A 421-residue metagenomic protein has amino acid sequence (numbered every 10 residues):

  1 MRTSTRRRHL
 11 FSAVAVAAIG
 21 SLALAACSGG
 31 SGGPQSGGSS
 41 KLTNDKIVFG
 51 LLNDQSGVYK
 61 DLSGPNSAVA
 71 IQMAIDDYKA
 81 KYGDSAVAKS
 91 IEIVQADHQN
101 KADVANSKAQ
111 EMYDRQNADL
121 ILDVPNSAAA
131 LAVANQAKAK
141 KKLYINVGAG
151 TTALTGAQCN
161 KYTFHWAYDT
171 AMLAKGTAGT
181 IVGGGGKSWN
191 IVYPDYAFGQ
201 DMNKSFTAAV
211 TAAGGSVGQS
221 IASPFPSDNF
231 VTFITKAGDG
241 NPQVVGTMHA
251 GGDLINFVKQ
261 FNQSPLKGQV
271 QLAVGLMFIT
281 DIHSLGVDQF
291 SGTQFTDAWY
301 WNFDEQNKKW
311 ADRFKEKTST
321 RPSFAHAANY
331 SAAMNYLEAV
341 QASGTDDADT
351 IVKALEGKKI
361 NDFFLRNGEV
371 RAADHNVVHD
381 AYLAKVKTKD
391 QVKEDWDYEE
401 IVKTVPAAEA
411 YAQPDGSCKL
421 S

Functional and structural regions predicted by a protein language model:
M1-V48, G83-S85, S417-S421: Short, low-complexity disordered leader/linker segments with a strong preference for bacterial N-terminal type II
P34-G38, D61-V69, A80-A157, W166 (+2 more regions): Beta-alpha junction/loop-to-helix N-cap segments that form part of ligand/metal-binding clefts
G37-Q72, A96-D103, P125-N126, V192-Q200 (+1 more regions): Extracytoplasmic "Venus flytrap"
H98, I145, T152, F225-P226 (+4 more regions): Venus flytrap/periplasmic-binding-protein-like
V104-S107, T152-T155, N160-Q263, W299-K309: Extracellular/periplasmic Venus flytrap/periplasmic-binding protein
M112-P125, I145-V147, N190-Y193, N241-G251 (+3 more regions): Periplasmic-binding protein-like
F261-A332, Q341-G344, D397-S421: Extracellular/periplasmic periplasmic-binding protein-like sensory domains
E316-H326, L337-I401: Segments of small-molecule ligand-sensing domains
